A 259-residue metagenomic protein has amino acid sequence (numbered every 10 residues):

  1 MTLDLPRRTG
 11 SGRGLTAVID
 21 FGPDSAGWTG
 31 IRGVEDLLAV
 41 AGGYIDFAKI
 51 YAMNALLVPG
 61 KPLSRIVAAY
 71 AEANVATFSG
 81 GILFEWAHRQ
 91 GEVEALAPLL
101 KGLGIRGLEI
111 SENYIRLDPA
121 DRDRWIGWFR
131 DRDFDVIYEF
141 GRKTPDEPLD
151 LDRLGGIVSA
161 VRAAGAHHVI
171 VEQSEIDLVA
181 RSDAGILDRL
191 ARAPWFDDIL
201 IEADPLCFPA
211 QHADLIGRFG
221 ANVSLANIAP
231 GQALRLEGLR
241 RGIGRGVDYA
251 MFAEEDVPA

Functional and structural regions predicted by a protein language model:
M1-R7, I19, T29, A52 (+6 more regions): N-terminal and secondary-structure boundary signal
M1-V67: Conserved N-terminal beta1-alpha1 strand-loop-helix module at the mouth
R7-S11, P194-A259: C-terminal alpha-helical cap/extension of soluble enzyme domains
G12-R32, Y51-L56, F78-E92, E139-R153 (+1 more regions): Active-site mouth loops of central-metabolism enzymes
R13-F21, I45-I50, V75-G81, L108-I110 (+4 more regions): Hydrophobic faces of well-ordered beta-strands that scaffold small-molecule active sites in alpha/beta enzyme cores
G30-R32, A55-A69, W86-L96, E112-F134 (+4 more regions): Active-site-adjacent beta->alpha loops and helix N-cap segments on the catalytic face of soluble alpha/beta enzymes
L37-A41, Y70, L99-L103, F129 (+3 more regions): Generic structural signal for hydrophobic
A52, L103, G107-Y114, A160-L178 (+2 more regions): Glycine-rich phosphate-binding active-site loops on the catalytic face of alpha/beta enzymes
